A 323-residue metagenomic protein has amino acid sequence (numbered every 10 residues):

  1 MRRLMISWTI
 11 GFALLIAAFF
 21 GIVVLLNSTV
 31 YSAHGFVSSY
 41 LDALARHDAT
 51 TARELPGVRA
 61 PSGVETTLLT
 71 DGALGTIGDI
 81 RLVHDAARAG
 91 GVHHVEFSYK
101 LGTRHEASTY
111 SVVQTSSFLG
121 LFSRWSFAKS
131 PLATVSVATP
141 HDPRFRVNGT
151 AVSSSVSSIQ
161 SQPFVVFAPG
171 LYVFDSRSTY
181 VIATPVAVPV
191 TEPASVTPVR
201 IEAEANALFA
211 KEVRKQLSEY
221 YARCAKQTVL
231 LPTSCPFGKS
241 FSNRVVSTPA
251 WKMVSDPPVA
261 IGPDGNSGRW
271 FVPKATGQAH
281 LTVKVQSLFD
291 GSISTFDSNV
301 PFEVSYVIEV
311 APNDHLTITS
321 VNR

Functional and structural regions predicted by a protein language model:
L4-L26: Hydrophobic membrane-insertion alpha-helices, especially the h-region of bacterial N-terminal signal peptides
F19-A33, V37, F127-D142, A207-A210: Amphipathic alpha-helical assembly segments used for oligomerization, scaffolding, or translocation
L26-G72, E204-N243: Core segments of small alpha/beta cavity-forming domains
A45, A49-E106, S234-P263: Short solvent-exposed beta->alpha transition segments
G90-V92, F167-L171, K274-Q278: Extracellular Ig-like/FN3 beta-sandwich strand-entry sites
K100-V188, P301-R323: Short beta-strand edge/turn micro-motifs at domain boundaries
T179-F209, D297-S305: Structured interaction patches on ligand/partner-binding surfaces of diverse proteins
K211, K215, E219, R223-R323: Membrane-lipid interaction segments
